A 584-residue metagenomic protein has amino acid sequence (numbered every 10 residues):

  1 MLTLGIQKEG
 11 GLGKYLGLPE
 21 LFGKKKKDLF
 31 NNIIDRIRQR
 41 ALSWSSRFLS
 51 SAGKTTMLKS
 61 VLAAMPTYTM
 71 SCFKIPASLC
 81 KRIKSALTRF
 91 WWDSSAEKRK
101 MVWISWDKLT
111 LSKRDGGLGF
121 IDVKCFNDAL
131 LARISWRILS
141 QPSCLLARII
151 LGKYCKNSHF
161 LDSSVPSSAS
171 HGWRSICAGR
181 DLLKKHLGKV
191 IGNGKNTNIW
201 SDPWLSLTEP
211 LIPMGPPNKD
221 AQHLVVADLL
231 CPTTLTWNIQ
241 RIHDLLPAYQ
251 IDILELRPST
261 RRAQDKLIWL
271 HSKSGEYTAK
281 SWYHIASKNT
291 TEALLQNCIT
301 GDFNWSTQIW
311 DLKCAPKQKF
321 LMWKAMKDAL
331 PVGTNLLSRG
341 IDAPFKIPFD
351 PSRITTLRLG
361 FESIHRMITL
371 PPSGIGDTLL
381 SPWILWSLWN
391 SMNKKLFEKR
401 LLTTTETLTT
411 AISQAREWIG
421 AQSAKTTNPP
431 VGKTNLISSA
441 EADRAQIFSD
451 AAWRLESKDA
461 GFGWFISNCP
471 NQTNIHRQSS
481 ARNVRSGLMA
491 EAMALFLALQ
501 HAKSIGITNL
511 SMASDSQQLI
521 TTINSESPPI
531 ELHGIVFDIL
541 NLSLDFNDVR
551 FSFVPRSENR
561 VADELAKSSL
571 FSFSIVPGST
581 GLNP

Functional and structural regions predicted by a protein language model:
M1-P584: A helix-boundary/hinge signal
